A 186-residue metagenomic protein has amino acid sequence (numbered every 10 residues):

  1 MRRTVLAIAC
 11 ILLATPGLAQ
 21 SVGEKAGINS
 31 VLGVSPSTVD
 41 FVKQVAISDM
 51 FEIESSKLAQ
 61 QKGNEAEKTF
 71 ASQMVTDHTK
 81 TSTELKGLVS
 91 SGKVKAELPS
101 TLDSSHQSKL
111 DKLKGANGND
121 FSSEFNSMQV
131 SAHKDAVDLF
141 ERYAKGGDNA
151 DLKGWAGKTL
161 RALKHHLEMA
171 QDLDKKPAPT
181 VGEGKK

Functional and structural regions predicted by a protein language model:
R2-L6, L18-K186: His/Met- and acidic-residue-enriched segments that coordinate or traffic transition-metal cofactors and support
A9, A14-P16: N-terminal signal peptide c-region/cleavage motif recognized by signal peptidases
